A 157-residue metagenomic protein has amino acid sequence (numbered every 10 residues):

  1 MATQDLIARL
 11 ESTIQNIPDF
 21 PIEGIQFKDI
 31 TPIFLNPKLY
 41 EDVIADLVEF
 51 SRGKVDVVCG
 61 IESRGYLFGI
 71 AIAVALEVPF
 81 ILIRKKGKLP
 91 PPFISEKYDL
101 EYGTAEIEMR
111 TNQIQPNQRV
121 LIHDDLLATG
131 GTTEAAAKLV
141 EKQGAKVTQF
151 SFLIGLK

Functional and structural regions predicted by a protein language model:
M1-K157: PRPP-associated nucleotide enzymes
